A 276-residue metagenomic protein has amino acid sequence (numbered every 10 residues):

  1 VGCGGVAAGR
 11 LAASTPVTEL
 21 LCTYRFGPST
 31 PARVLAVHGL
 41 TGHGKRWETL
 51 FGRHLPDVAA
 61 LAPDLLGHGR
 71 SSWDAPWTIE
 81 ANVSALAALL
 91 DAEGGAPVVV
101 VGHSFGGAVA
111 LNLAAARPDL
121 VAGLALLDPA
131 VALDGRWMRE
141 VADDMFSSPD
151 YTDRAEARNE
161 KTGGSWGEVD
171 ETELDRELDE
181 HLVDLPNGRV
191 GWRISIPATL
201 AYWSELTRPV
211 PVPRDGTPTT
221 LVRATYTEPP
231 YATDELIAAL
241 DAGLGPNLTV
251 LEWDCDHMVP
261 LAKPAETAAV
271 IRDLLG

Functional and structural regions predicted by a protein language model:
Y24-S72: Conserved HGGG/HGGXW glycine-rich cap/lid loop of the alpha/beta-hydrolase fold
V37-G39, S104, A224: Glycine-rich His-Gly loop
T49, A59-V101, A269: Active-site loop/oxyanion-hole signature of alpha/beta-hydrolase fold enzymes
G102, G106, A110: Gly/Ala-rich beta-loop-alpha elbow adjacent to hydrolase catalytic centers
N112-A115, A122-R154: Flexible "cap/lid" loop of the alpha/beta hydrolase fold
T152-T207: Conserved alpha/beta-hydrolase catalytic His-Asp/Glu region
L185-L244: Conserved serine/cysteine hydrolase catalytic core
W253-P264: Catalytic histidine-centered segment of alpha/beta-hydrolase-like enzymes
